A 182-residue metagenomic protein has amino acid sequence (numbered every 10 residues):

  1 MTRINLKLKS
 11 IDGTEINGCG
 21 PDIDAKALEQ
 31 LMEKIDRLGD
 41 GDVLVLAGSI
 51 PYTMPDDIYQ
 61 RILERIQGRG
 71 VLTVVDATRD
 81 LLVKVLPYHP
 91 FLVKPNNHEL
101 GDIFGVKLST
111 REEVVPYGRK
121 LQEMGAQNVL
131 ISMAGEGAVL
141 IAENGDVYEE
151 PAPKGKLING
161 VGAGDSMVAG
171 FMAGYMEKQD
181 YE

Functional and structural regions predicted by a protein language model:
M1-D42: Conserved N-terminal subdomain of the carbohydrate kinase-like
M1-R3, R79, G135: Short glycine-enriched loops at secondary-structure junctions
G13-T14, E99-G101, G155-K156: A short, flexible beta-alpha/helix-coil linker loop
A25-K26, D102-L108, L157-V161: Short, charged, surface-exposed secondary-structure boundary motifs
D42-V43, N128: Structural motif
V43-V114: Conserved beta-alpha-beta core of the PfkB/ribokinase-like small-molecule kinase fold
R65, V83, R111-E182: Conserved phosphate-binding/catalytic region of the ribokinase-like
